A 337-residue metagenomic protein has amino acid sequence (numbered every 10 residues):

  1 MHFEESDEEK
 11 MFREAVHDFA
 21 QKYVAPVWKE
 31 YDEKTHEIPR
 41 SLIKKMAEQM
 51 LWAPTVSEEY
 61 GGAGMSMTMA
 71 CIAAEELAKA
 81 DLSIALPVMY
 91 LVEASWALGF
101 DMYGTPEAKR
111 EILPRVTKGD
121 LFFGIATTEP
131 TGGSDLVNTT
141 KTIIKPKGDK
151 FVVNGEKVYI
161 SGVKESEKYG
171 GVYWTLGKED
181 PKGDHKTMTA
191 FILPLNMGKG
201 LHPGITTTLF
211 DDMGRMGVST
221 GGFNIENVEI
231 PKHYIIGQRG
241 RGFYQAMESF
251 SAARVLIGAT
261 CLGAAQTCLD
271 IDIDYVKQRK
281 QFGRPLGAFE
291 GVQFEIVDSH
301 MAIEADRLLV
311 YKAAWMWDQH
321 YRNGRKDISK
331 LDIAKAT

Functional and structural regions predicted by a protein language model:
M1-D81, Y90, Y103-A108, R115 (+5 more regions): Alpha-helical interface subdomain recognition
A85-E107, L136-V137: N-terminal glycine-rich flavin-associated loop
G119-T128, T175: A short, Trp-centered hydrophobic/proline-enriched beta-strand micro-motif
G132-L136, P146, F151, Y159-I160: Hydrophobic, small-residue-rich alpha-helical packing segments that form membrane-like cores
G133, V158-E165, A252-L256: Glycine-rich phosphate/pyrophosphate-binding beta-alpha loops
T139, G198-E229: Flexible, small-/acidic-enriched active-site or ligand-binding loops
K141, K150, N154-I205: A short core secondary-structure module
E226-Q245: Long, acidic (Asp/Glu-rich), low-complexity accessory segments flanking structured domains
